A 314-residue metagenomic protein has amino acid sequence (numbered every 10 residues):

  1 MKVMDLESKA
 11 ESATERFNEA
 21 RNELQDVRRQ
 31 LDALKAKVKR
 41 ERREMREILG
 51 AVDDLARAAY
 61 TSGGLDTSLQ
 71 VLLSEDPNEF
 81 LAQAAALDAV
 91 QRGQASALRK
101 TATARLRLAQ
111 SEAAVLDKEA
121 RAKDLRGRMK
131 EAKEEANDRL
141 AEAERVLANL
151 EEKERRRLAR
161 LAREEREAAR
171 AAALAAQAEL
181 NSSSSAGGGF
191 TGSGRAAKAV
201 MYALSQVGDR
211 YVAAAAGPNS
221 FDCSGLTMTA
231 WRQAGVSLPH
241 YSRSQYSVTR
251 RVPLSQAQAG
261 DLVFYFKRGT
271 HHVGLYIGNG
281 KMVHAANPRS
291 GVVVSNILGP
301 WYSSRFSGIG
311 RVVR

Functional and structural regions predicted by a protein language model:
M1, D124-S205: Hydrophobic packing segments in regular secondary structure
M4-E11, E15-E131: Amphipathic alpha-helical segments with strong coiled-coil propensity and their capping/boundary positions
E7-A20, E151, V207-D209, V252-Q256: Short N-terminal helix-initiation segments at or just after the protein's N-terminus
T67-S68, E144-A171, A259-Y265, A285-L298: Short secondary-structure transition/capping segments
N78, S96-R99, L106, E134 (+3 more regions): Generic alpha-helical secondary structure signal
T103-R107, E119-A122, K133, L140 (+4 more regions): Short, intrinsically disordered/low-complexity patches at protein termini and at juxtamembrane boundaries
S182-R314: Peptidoglycan cell-wall recognition and remodeling modules
